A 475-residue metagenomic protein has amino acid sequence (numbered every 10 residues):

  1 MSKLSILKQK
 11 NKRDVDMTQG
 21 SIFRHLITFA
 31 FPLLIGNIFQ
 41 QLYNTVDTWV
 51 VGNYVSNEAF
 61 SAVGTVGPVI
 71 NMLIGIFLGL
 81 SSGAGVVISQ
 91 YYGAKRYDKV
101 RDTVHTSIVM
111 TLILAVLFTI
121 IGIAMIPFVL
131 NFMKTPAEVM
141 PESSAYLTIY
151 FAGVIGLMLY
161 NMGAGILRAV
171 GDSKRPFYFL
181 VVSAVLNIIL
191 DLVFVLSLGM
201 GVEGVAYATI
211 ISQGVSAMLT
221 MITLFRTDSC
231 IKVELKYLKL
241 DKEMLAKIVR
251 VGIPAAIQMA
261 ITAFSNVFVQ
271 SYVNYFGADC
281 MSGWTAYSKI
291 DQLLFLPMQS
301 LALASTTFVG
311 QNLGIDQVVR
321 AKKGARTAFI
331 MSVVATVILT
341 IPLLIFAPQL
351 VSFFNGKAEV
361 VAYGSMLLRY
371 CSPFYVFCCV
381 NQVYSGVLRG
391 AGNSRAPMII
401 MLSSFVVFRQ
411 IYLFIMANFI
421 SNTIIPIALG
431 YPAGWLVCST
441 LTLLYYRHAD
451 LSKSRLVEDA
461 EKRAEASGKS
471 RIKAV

Functional and structural regions predicted by a protein language model:
M1-A30, I88-I155, S197-I253, V309-F374 (+1 more regions): Short alpha-helical transmembrane segments in multi-pass integral membrane proteins
Q19, F23-L42, V46, V69-I76 (+7 more regions): Residue-level signal for short hydrophobic patches within transmembrane helices of multi-pass membrane transporters
T28-D47, I149, Y160, S183 (+4 more regions): Transmembrane helical elements of multi-pass membrane transporters/channels
L33, N37, W49, V86 (+15 more regions): Transmembrane alpha-helix boundary and packing residues in multipass membrane permease domains and related
I38, L42-F60, L130-A137, V193-M200 (+5 more regions): Helix-terminus/linker motif at the lipid-water interface of multi-pass membrane proteins
V55-P68, S144-L147, A206, A278-L293 (+2 more regions): Small-residue hotspots at the loop-to-helix junctions and early N-terminal turns of transmembrane alpha-helices
F60-I120, L157-P176, Q270, G283-A347 (+1 more regions): Small-residue-rich hydrophobic transmembrane alpha-helices
S81, Y150-R168, P176-A184, V205-T220 (+4 more regions): Short runs within selected transmembrane alpha-helices of multi-pass transporters and secretion channels
